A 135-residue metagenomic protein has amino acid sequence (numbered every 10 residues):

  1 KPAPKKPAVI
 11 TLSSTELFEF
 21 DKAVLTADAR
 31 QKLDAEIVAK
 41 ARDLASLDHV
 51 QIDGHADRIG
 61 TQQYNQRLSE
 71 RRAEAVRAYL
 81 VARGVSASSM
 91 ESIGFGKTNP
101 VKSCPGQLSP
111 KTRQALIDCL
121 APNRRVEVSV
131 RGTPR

Functional and structural regions predicted by a protein language model:
K1-P7: N-terminal targeting leaders that direct proteins to extracytoplasmic destinations
K6, L12, L47, P122-R125: A structure-centric signal for secondary-structure junctions around beta-strands
A8, R42, I117-C119: Short secondary-structure boundary/capping segments
T11, F18-G54, E74-A82, V128-R135: Periplasmic peptidoglycan-binding/anchoring modules of Gram-negative envelope and division proteins
T11-L12, S88: Short linear sequence motifs
E16-V24, I59-Y64: Short coil/turn segments at secondary-structure junctions
H55-R135: Periplasmic OmpA-like peptidoglycan-binding domain that tethers envelope proteins to the cell wall
